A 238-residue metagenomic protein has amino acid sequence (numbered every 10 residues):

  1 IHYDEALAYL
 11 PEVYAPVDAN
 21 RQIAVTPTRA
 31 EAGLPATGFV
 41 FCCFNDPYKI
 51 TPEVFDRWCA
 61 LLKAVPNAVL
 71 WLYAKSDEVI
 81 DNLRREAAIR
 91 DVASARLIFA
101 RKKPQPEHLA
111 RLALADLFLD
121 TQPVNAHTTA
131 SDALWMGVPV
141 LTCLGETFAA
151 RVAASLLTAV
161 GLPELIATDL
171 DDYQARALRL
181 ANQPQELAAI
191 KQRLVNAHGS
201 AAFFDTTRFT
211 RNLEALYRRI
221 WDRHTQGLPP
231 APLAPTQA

Functional and structural regions predicted by a protein language model:
I1-P11: Helix-loop-beta element that forms the nucleotide-linked donor phosphate-binding surface in glycosyltransferases
Y3, A113, L117, T121-T206: Catalytic binding pocket for nucleotide-activated donors in carbohydrate/polymer assembly enzymes
L7, R96-I98, P163-E164: Short, conserved active-site loop motifs that form the nucleotide-linked donor/cofactor pocket
E12-P104, R111-A113: Conserved catalytic-core segment of nucleotide-activated headgroup transferases in glycan assembly
P35, N45-P47, A60-K63, Y73-K75 (+3 more regions): C-terminal amphipathic helix plus adjacent low-complexity, charged tail appended to glycosyltransferase catalytic
P52, P106, L170-D171, T207: Residues in well-ordered alpha-helical elements
E107-H108, T129: Short acidic active-site motifs
